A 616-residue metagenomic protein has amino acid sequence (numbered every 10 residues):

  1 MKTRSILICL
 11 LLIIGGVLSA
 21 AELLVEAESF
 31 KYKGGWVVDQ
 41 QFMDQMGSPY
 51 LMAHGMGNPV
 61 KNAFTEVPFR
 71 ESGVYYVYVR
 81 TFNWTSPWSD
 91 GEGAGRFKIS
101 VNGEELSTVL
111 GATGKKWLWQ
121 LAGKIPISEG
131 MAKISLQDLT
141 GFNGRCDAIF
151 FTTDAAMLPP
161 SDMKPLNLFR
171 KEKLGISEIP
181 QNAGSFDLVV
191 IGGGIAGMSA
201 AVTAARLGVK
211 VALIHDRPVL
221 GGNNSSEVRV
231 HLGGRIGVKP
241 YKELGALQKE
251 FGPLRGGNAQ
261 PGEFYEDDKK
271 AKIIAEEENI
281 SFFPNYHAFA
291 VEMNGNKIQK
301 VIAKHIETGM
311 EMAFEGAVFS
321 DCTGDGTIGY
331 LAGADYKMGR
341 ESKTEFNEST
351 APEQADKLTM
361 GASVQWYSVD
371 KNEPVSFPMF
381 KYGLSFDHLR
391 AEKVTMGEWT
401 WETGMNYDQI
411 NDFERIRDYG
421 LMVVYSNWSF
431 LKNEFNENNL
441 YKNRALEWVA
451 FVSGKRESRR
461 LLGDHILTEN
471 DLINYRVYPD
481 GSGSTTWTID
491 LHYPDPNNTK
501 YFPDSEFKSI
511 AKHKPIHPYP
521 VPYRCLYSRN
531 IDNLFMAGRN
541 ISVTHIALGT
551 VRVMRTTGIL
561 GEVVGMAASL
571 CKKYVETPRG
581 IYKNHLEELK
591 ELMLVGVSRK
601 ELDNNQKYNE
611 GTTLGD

Functional and structural regions predicted by a protein language model:
M1-L7: Bacterial N-terminal signal peptides that target proteins for export
I8-G16: Bacterial N-terminal signal peptides
A21-Q181: Extracytoplasmic
G175-N182, N223, N285, A290 (+2 more regions): Flavin (FAD/FMN)-binding glycine-rich loop and adjacent Rossmann-like elements that form
N182-G194: Beta1/beta-strand and adjacent pyrophosphate-binding region of the FAD-binding site in flavoprotein oxidoreductases
G197: N-terminal Rossmann-fold NAD(P) dinucleotide-binding loop
T203, V209-K210, H215-E292, K337 (+1 more regions): Conserved N-terminal/central alpha/beta ligand/cofactor-binding core
